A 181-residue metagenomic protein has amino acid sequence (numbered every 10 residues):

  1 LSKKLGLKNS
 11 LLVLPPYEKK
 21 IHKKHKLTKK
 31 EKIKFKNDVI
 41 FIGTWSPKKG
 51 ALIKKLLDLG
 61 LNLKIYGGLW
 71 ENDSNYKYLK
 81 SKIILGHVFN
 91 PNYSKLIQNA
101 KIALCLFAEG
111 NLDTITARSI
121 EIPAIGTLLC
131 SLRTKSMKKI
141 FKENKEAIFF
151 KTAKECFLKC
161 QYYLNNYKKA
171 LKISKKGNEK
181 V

Functional and structural regions predicted by a protein language model:
L1-E143: Nucleotide-sugar donor-binding catalytic core of glycosyltransferases
T44-P47, L164-K168: Residues in soluble alpha-helical coiled-coils and helical-bundle/repeat scaffolds
K55, E155-Y162, K176: Alpha-helical elements of Rossmann-like donor-binding domains used by nucleotide-donor carbohydrate transfer enzymes
T116, A147-A153, Y163-Y167: Conserved acidic donor-binding segment of nucleotide-sugar-dependent glycosyltransferases
I122, A147, G177: Hydrophobic, well-ordered secondary-structure elements that form the walls of internal hydrophobic environments
K138-K159: Change "using UDP/GDP/dTDP sugars" to "using nucleotide sugars
K169-V181: A short, well-ordered alpha-helix in the C-terminal region of glycosyltransferases
